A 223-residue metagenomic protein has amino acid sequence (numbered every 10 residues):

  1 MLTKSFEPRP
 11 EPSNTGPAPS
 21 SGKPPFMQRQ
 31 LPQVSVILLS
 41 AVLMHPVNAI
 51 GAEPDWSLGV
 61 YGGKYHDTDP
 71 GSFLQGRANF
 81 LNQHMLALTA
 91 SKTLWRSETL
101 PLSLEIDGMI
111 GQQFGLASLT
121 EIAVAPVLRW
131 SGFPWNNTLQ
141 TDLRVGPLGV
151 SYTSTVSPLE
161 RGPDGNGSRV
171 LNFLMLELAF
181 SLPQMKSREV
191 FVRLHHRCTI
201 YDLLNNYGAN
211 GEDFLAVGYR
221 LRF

Functional and structural regions predicted by a protein language model:
M1-E53: Cleavable N-terminal export/targeting peptides
V47-T93, R220-L221: Short glycine/proline- and aromatic-enriched beta-strand/turn motifs that initiate or cap beta-hairpins
L58-K64, P70-Q75, S103-F114, V192-H196: Transmembrane beta-strand segments that form the barrel wall of outer-membrane beta-barrel proteins
K64-P70, Q75-A87, S103, S157-F180: Contiguous hydrophobic segments
F80-H84, E98-L100, S118-I122: Generic alpha-helical scaffold signal
T89-D107: A glycine-rich, hydrophobic loop/mini-helix early in the fold
L94-R96, M109-L215, R220-F223: Outer-membrane beta-barrel transmembrane domain signature
